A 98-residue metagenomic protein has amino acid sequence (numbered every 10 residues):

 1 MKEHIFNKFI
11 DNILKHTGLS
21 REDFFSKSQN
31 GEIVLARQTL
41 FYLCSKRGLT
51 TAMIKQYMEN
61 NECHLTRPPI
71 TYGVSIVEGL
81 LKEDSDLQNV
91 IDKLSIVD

Functional and structural regions predicted by a protein language model:
M1-D11, L94: General nucleic-acid-binding
F6, V34-R37, I70: N-terminal alpha-helical segment
N12-R37, L65: Short, Lys/Arg-enriched anionic-surface-contact patches
I33-L49: Short, amphipathic alpha-helical "recognition" segments used to contact nucleic acids or chromatin
S45, I70-L81: DNA major-groove recognition helix of helix-turn-helix
T50-A52, Q56-Y72: Short, basic interhelical loop/turn and adjoining N-cap of the next helix at nucleic-acid- or acidic-partner-contacting
G79-D98: Short Lys/Arg-enriched helix C-cap and helix-to-coil transition segments that create basic nucleic-acid-contact patches
